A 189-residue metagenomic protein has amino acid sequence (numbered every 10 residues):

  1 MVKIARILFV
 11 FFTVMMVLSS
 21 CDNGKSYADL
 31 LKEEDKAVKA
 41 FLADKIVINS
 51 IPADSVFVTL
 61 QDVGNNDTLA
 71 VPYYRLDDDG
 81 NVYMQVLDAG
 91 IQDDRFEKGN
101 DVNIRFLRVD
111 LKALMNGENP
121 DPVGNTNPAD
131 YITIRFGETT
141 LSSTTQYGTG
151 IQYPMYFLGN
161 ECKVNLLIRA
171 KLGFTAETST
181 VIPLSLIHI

Functional and structural regions predicted by a protein language model:
M1-C21: Sec-dependent bacterial lipoprotein signal peptides
C21-A89: Acidic/polar, low-complexity intrinsically disordered N-terminal segments immediately downstream of a Sec signal
E34-A37, Y147, I151-P154: Stable alpha-helical elements in mature extracytoplasmic
F96-F136: Mid-length scaffold segments of soluble, non-membrane domains
T139-T149: Short, structured beta-strand/loop micro-motifs enriched in basic residues and often containing a Trp
G159-K171: Conserved metal-binding segment of the jelly-roll/cupin
I187-I189: Conserved small/polar residues in nucleotide/adenosyl-binding loops
